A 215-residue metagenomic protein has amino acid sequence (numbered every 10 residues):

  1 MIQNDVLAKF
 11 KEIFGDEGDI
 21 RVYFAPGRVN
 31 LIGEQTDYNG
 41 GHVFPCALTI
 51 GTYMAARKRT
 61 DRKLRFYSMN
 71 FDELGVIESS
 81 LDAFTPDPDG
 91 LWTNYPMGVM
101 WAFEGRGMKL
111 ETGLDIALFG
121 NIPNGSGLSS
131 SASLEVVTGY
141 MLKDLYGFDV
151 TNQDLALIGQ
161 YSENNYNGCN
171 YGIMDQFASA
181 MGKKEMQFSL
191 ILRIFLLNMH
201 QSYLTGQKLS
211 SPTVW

Functional and structural regions predicted by a protein language model:
M1-V22, I50-I158: Anion-binding (especially nucleotide phosphate/pyrophosphate-binding) glycine-rich loop and adjoining beta-alpha core
V22, P45, Y53-A55, Q187-S189 (+1 more regions): Conserved hydrophobic/aromatic beta-strand scaffold that supports enzyme active sites
A25: Entry/capping segment at the start of metal-dependent catalytic domains with acidic active-site entry clusters
E34-N39, Y161: Short Pro/Gly-enriched beta-strand edge/turn motifs at strand-loop
Y38, D72-L74, L196: Short, surface-exposed beta-strand-loop junctions and turns on beta-sheet-rich folds
G40-A47: Short Gly/aromatic-enriched secondary-structure transition segments
F148-W215: ATP-dependent small-molecule kinase catalytic core of the GHMP/sugar-kinase superfamily and closely related
